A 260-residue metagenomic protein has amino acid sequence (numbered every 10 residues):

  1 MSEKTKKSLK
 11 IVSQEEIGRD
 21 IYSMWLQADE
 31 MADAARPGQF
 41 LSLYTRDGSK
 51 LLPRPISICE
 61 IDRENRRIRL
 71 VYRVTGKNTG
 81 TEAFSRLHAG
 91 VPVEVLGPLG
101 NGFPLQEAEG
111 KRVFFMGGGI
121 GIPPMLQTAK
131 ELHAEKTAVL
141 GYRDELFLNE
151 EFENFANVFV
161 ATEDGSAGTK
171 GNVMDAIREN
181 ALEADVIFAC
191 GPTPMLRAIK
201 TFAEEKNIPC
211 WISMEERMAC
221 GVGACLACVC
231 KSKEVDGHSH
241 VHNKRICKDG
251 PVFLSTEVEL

Functional and structural regions predicted by a protein language model:
S2-A89: Ferredoxin-reductase
T5, N243-L260: Short, basic/aromatic-enriched C-terminal tail that caps enzymatic domains
S49-L52, E204, E257: N-terminal [4Fe-4S]-dependent radical SAM core
T79-R217: FNR/FR-type flavoprotein reductase catalytic core
P124, E216-P251: Local cysteine-cluster metal-coordination motifs and their immediate loop/turn environment, predominantly Fe-S cluster
